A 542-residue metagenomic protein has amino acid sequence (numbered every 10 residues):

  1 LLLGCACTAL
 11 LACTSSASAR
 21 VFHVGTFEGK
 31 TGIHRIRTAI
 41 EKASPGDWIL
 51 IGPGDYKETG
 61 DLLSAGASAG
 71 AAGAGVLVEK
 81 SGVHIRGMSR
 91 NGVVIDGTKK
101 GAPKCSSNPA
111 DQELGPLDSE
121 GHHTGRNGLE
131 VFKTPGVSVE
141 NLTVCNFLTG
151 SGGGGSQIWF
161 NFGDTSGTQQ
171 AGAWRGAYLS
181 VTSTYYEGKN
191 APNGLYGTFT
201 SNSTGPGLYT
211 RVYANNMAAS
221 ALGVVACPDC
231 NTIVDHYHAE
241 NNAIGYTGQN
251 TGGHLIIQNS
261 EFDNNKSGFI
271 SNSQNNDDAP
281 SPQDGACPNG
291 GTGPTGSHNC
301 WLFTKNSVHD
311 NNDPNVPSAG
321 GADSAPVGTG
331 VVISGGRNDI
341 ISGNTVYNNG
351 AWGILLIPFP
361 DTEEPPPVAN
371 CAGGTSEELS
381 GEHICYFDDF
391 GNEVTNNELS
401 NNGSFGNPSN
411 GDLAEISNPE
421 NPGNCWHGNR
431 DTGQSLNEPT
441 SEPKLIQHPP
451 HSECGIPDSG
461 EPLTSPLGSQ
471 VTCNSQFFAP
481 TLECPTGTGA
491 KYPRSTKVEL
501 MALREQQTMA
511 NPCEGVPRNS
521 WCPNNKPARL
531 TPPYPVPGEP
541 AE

Functional and structural regions predicted by a protein language model:
L2-A12: Bacterial N-terminal signal peptides
R20-V21, F27-H34, W48-P53, K57-S151: Right-handed parallel beta-helix/beta-spiral solenoid domain characteristic of secreted/periplasmic
S44, G73, K80-S81, R90 (+21 more regions): Parallel beta-helix/beta-solenoid
L50, K57, L77, H84-R86 (+18 more regions): Extracellular beta-strand solenoid repeats
G60-L63, A72, R90, G97-K100 (+11 more regions): Short glycine/acidic-rich loop motifs that flank beta-strands on beta-rich extracellular proteins
T98-N241: Right-handed parallel beta-helix
L142, L179, V212-N215, Y237 (+13 more regions): Consensus "Asn ladder" position of solenoid repeat domains
T362-V368, A372-L379, I384-F387, N392-E542: Acidic, glycine- and Ser/Thr-rich low-complexity intrinsically disordered tracts in extracellular/secreted proteins
